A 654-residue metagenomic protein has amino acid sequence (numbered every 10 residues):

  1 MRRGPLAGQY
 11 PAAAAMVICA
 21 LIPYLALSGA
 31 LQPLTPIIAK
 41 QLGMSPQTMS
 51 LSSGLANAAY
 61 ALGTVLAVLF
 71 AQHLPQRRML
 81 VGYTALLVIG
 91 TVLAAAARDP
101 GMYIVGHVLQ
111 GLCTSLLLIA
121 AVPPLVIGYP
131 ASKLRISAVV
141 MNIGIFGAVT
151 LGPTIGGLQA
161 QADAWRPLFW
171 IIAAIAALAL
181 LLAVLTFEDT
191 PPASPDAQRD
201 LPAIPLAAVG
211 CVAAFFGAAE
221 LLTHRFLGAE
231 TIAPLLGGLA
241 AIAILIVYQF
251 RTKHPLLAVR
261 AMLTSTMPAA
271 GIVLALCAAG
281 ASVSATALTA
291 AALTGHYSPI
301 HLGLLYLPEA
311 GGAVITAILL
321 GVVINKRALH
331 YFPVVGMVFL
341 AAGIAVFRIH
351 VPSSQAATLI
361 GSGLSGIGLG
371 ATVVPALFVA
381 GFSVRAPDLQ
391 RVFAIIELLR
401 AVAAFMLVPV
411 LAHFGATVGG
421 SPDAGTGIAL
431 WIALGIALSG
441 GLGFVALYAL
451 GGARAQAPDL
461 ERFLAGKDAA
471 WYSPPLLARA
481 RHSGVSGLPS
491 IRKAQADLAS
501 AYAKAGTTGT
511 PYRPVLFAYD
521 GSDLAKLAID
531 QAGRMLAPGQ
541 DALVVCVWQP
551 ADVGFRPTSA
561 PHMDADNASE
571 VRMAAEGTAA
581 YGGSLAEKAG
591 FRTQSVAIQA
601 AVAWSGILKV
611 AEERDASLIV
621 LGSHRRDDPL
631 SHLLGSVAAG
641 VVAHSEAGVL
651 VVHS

Functional and structural regions predicted by a protein language model:
R2-A13, S421-S500: Transmembrane-helix exit segments and adjacent C-terminal regions of multi-pass membrane proteins
Y10-L27, L31-A56, V65-A67, Q72 (+6 more regions): 12-transmembrane solute porter fold
Q32, I119, V140, I145-G157 (+4 more regions): Glycine/proline-centered helix-kink
T64, V68-L201: Helix-loop-helix hairpins in multi-pass membrane proteins, especially solute transporters
Q161-I272: Hydrophobic transmembrane-helix bundles of small-molecule transporters
R492-T510, S584-I619: Structural beta-alpha unit
G509-H562: Small/aliphatic-rich secondary-structure junction motif
L618-H644: Glycine-rich, Arg-bearing micro-motifs that act as flexible, cationic patches
